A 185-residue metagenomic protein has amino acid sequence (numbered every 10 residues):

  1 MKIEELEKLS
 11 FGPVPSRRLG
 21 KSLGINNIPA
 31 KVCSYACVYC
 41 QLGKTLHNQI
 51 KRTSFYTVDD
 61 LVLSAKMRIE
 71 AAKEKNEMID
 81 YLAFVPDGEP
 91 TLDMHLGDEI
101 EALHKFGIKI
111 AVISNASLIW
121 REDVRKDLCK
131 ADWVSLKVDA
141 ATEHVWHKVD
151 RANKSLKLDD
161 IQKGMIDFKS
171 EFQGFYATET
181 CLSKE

Functional and structural regions predicted by a protein language model:
M1-K21, D59-L63, E70: Auxiliary Fe-S-binding modules of radical SAM enzymes
R17-D60: Canonical Radical SAM [4Fe-4S] cluster-binding loop centered on the CxxxCxxC motif and its immediate flanking residues
N27, F84-P86, T180-L182: Short glycine-centered, acidic/aromatic-flanked micro-motifs in structured strand/loop junctions that mark active-site
A30, H47, E89-P90, S183: Short strand->helix junction
G43-A83, D98: Conserved alpha-helical substructure of the radical SAM core
T91-E185: Conserved AdoMet/S-adenosylmethionine-binding subsite of the radical SAM
